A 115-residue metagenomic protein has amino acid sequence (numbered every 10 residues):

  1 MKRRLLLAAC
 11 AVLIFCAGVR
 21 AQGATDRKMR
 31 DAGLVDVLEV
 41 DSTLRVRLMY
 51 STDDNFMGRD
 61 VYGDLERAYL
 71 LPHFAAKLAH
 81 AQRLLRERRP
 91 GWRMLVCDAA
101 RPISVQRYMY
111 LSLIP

Functional and structural regions predicted by a protein language model:
M1-L7: Bacterial N-terminal signal peptides that target proteins for export
K2, F15-G18: Compositionally biased, intrinsically disordered low-complexity segments
L7-A8, V105: General helical structural elements
A8-C16: Bacterial N-terminal signal peptides
I14, I103-Q106: Short, active-site-adjacent cap segments at secondary-structure transitions
R20-A99, Q106-P115: Extracytoplasmic cell-surface/polysaccharide-interacting catalytic and binding patches
